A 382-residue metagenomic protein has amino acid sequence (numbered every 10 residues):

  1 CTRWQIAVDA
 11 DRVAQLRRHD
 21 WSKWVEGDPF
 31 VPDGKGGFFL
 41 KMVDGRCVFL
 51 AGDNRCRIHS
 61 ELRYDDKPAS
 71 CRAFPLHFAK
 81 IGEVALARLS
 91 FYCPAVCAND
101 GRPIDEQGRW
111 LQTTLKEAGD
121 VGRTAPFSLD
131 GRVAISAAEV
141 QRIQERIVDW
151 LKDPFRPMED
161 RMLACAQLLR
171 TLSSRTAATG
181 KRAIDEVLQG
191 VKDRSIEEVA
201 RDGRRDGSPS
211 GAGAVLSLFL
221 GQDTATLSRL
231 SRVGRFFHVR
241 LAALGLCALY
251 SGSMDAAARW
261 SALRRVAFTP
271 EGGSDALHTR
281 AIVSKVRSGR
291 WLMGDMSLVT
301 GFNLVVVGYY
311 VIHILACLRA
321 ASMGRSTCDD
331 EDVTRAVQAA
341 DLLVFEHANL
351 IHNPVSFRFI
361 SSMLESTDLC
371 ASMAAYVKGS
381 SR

Functional and structural regions predicted by a protein language model:
C1-F49, Y64, A73-D105, R109 (+1 more regions): N-terminal cysteine/histidine-rich coordination modules
A7-D11, V96-I104, I135-V140, D329-A336 (+1 more regions): General structural signal for secondary-structure boundaries
V48-H59: Conserved catalytic micro-motifs used in adenylation/nucleotidyl-transfer and phosphoryl/amide- and methyl-transfer
L62-D160: Internal, well-ordered alpha/beta segment that forms a basic, Gly-enriched binding/recognition surface
Q144, D149-R382: Hydrophobic, aromatic-lined core segments that form the binding pocket/scaffold for planar heteroaromatic ligands
